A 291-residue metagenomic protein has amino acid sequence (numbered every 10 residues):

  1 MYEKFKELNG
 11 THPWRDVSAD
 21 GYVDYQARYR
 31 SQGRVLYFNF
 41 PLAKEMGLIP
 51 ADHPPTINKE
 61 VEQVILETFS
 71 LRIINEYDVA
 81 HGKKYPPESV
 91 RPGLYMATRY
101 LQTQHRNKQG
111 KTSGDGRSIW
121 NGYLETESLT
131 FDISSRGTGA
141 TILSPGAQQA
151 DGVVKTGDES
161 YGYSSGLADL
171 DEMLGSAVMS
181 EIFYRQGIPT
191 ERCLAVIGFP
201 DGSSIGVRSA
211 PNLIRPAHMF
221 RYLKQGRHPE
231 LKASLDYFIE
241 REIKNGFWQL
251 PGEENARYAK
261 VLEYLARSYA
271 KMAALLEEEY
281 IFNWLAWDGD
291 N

Functional and structural regions predicted by a protein language model:
M1-D78: TRNA-binding/sensing appendages of the translation machinery
M1-S31, F131-D132, T138-S144, Q149 (+2 more regions): Surface-exposed, interaction-prone regions with an acidic/low-complexity signature
W14, W120, W248, W284-W287: A residue-identity detector for tryptophan
D20-D24, W120-Y123, D201-S203, D288-N291: Intrinsically disordered, low-complexity boundary segments flanking structured domains
Q32-V35, P41-P50, E76-F247: Conserved ATP-binding subdomain of kinase catalytic cores across diverse folds
K44, N58-L66, K232, D236-E240 (+2 more regions): Generic detector of well-ordered alpha-helical segments enriched in charged/polar residues, highlighting helical
T56, V196-I197, D288-D290: Residue-level "edge-of-site" marker
E159-E191, L250-N291: Conserved kinase catalytic-core segment
